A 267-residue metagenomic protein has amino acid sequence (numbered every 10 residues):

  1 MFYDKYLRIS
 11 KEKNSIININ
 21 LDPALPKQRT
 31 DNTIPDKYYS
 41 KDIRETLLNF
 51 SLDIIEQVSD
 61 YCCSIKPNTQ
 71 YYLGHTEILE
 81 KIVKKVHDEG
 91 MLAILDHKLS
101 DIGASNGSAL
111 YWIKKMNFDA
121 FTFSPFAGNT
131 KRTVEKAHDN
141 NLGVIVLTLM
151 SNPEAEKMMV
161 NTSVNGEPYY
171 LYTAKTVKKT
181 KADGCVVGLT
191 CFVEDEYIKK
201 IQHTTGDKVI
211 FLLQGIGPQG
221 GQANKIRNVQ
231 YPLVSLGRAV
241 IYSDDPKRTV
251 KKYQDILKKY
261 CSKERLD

Functional and structural regions predicted by a protein language model:
M1-K81, K85-D88, L92, N165 (+2 more regions): Conserved N-terminal beta1-alpha1 strand-loop-helix module at the mouth
K13-I17, D60-C63, E89-L92, F118-D119 (+4 more regions): Short, well-ordered coil/turn segments that N-cap beta-strands
I19, I65, D96, F121 (+2 more regions): Conserved, mostly hydrophobic/aromatic
A24-Y39, D101-L189, K208: Conserved anion-binding
L47-I54, V58-K66, V187-K199, L213 (+3 more regions): Conserved alpha/beta-domain cores
Y71-K85, I102-S108, P125-L142, T190-T204 (+1 more regions): Active-site-adjacent beta->alpha loops and helix N-cap segments on the catalytic face of soluble alpha/beta enzymes
C185, T190-S235, A239-V240: A C-terminal functional module that forms or caps the active site or interfaces directly with catalytic machinery
N224-Y231, S235-D267: C-terminal helical cap(s) of enzyme catalytic domains, especially alpha/beta-barrels
